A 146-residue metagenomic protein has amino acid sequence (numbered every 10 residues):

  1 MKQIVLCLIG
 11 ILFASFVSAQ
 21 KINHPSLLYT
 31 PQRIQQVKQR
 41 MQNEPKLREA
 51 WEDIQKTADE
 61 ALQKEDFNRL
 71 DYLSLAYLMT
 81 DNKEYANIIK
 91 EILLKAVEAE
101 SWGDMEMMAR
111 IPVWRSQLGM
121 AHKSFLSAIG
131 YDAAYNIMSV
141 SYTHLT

Functional and structural regions predicted by a protein language model:
M1-I4: Positively charged n-region of N-terminal signal peptides that target proteins for export
Q20-K64: Low-complexity, Ser/Thr/Pro/Gly-enriched N-terminal "stalk/linker" regions
P25-M41, F67-K83, V97-G103, H122-S141: Well-ordered alpha-helical scaffold segments within catalytic/enzyme domains
K56-F67, E98-A121: Solvent-exposed loop and edge beta-strand segments that line ligand/cofactor-binding and catalytic clefts
I88-I92: Aromatic-lined substrate-binding rim segments of carbohydrate-active enzymes
T143-T146: Conserved small/polar residues in nucleotide/adenosyl-binding loops
